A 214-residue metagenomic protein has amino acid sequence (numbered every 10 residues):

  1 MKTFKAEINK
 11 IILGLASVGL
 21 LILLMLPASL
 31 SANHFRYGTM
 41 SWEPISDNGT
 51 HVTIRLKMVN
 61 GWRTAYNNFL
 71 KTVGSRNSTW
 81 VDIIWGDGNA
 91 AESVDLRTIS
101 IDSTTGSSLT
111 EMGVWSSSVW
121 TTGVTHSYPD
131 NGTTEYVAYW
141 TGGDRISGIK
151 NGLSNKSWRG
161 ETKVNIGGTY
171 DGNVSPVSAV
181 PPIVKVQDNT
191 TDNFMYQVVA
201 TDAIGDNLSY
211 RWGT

Functional and structural regions predicted by a protein language model:
M1-N33: Sec-dependent, cleavable N-terminal signal peptides
A28-T214: Long, compositionally biased, intrinsically disordered segments
